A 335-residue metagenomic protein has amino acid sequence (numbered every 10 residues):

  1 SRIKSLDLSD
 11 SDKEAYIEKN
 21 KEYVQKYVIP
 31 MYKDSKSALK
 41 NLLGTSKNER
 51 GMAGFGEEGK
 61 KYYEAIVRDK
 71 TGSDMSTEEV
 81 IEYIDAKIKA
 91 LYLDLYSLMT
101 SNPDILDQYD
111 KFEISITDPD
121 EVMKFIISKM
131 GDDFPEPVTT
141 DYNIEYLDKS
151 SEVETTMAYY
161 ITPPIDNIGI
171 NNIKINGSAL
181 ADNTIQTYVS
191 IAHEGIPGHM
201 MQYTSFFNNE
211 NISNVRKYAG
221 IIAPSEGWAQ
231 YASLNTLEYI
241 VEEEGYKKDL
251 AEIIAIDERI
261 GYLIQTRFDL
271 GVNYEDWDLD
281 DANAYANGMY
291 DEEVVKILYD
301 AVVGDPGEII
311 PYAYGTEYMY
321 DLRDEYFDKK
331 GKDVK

Functional and structural regions predicted by a protein language model:
S1-K335: N-terminal maturation segment of proteins
